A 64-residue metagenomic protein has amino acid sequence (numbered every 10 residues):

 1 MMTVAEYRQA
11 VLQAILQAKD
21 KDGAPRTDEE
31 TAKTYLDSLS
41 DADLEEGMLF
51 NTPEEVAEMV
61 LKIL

Functional and structural regions predicted by a protein language model:
M1-R26: N-terminal acidic leader/helix
V4-R8, E29-A32, D41, E54: Short amphipathic alpha-helical segments that mediate assembly, nucleic-acid/protein binding, or membrane association
L12, L16, K33-L36, L61: Residue-level detector of alpha-helical secondary structure
P25, E29-L49: Amphipathic alpha-helical segments that form the core helices of the histone-fold
S40-L64: Short, charged early-sequence alpha-helical segments and their helix-coil boundaries
